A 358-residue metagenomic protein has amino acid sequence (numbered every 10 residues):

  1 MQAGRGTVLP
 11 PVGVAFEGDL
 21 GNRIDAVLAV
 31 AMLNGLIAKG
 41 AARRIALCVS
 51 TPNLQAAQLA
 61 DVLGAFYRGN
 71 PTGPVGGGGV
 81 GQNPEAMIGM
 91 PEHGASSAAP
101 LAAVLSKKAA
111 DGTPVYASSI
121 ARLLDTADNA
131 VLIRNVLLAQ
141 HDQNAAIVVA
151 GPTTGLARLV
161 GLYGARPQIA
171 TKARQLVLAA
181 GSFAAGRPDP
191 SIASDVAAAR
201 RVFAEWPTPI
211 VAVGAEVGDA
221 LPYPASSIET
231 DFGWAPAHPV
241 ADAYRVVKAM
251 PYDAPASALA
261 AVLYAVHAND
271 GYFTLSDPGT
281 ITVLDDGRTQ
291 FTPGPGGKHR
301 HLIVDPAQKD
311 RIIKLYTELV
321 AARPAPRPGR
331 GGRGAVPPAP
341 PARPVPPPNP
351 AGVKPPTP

Functional and structural regions predicted by a protein language model:
M1-P358: N-terminal acidic, glycine/proline-rich low-complexity segments
